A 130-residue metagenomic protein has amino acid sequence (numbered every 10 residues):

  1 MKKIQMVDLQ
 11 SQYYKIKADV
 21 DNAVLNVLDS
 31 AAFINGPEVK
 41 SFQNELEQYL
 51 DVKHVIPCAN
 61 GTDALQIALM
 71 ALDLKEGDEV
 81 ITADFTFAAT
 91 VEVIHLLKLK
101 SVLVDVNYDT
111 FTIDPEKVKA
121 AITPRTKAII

Functional and structural regions predicted by a protein language model:
M1-A32, P37: N-terminal "arm"/small-domain region of PLP-dependent enzymes with the aminotransferase-like
Q5, D51, I81, V102 (+1 more regions): Conserved Rossmann-like nucleotide-binding pocket used by diverse enzymes that bind dinucleotide cofactors
S30-E79, V93-L97, L103-D105: Phosphate-binding glycine-rich loop
F85, L99, V106-Y108: Active-site loop/turn elements of alpha/beta-hydrolase fold enzymes, especially the short glycine-/histidine-rich
T86-V91: Conserved coil-to-alpha-helix start sites within the AMP-binding
D109-I130: Active-site phosphate-binding strand-loop segment of PLP-dependent enzymes
